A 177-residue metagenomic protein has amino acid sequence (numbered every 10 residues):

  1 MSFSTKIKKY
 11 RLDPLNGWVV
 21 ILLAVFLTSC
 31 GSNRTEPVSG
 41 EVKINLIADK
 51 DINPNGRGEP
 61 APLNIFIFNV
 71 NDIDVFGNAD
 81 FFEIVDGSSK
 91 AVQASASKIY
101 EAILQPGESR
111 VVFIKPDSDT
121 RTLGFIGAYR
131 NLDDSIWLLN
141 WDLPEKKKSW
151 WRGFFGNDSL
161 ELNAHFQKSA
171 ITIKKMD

Functional and structural regions predicted by a protein language model:
F26-S29: C-terminal motif of bacterial Sec signal peptides marking the signal peptidase cleavage site
G31-R34: Bacterial signal peptide processing site
N45-G56: Short amphipathic, basic-aromatic surface patches that mediate peripheral association with negatively charged
R57-F66: Short coil-to-beta strand junction motifs in C2/discoidin
S109-P116: Exposed aromatic-hydrophobic patches
R121-R130: A short, solvent-exposed beta-strand micro-motif common in secreted/extracellular proteins
Y129-W137: Short acidic/polar inter-strand loop motif in beta-rich domains
L138-D177: Glycine-rich, aromatic-bearing surface loops/beta-hairpins
